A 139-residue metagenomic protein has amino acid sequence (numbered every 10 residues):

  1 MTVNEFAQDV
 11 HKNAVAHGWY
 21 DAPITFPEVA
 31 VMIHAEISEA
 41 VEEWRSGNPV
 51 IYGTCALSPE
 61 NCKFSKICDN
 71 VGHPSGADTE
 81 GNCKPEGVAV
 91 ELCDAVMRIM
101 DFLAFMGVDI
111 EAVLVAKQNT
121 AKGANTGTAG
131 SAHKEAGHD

Functional and structural regions predicted by a protein language model:
M1-D139: Flexible "arm" and connector segments at domain edges
